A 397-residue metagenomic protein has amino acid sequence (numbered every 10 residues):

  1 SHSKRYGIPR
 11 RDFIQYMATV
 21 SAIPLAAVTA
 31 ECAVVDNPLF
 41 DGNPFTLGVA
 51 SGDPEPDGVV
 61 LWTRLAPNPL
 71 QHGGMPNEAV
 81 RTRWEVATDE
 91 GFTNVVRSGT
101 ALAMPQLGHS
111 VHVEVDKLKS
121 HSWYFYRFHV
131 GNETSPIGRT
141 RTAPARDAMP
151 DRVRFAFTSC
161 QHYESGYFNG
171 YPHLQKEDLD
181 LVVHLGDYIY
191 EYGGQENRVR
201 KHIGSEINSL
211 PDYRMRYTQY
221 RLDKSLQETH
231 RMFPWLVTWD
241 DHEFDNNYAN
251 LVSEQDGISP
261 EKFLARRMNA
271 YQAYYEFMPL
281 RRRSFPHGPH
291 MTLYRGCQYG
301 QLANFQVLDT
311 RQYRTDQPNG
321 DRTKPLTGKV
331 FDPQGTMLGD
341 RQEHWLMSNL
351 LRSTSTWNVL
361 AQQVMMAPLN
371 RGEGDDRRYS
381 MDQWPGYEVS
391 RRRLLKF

Functional and structural regions predicted by a protein language model:
S1-L25, C32-F397: Metal-dependent phosphoester/phosphodiester hydrolase catalytic core
